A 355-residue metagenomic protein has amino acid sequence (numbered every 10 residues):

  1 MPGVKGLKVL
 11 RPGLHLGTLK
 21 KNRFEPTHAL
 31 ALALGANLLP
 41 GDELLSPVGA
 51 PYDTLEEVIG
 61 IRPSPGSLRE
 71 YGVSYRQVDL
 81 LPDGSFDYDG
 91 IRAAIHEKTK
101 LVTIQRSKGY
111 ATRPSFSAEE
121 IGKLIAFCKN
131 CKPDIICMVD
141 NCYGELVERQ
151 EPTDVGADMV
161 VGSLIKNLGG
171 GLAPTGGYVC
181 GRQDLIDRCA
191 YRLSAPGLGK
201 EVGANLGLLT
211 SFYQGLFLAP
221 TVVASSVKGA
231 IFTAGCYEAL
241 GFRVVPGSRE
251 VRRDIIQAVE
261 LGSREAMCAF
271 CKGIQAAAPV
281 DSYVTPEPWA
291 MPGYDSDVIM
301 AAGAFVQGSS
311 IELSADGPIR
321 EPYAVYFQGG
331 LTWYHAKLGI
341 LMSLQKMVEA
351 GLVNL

Functional and structural regions predicted by a protein language model:
M1-A29: Conserved N-terminal alpha-helix of the aminotransferase class I/II PLP-enzyme fold
P2-G6, L124, T233, F270: Generic structural signal for hydrophobic residues
G6, L10, A33-L34, C128 (+1 more regions): Broad structural signal for hydrophobic residues in well-ordered alpha-helices, predominantly aliphatic
R11, H15, K132-P133, F242 (+1 more regions): Residue-level recognition of short, structured coil/turn motifs that connect secondary structure elements
G17-R23, A219, I255-E260: Short glycine-rich or small-residue beta-strand-to-loop segments that form or flank ligand, phosphate, metal/Fe-S
F24-A224, K228-G229, A234-Y237, G241-V245 (+1 more regions): Conserved PLP-enzyme active-site core in the AAT-like
E238-L355: Conserved C-terminal alpha-helix-loop-beta "cap" of PLP-dependent enzymes that closes/shapes the active-site mouth
